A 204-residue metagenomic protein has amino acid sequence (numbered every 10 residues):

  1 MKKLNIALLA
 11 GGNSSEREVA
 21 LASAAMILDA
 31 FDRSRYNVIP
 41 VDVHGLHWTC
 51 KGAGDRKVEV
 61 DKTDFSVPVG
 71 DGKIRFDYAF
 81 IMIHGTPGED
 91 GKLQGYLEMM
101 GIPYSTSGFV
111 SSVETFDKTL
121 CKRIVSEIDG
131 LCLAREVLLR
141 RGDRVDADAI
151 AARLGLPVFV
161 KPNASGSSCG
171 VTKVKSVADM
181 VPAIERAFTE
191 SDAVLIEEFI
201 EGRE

Functional and structural regions predicted by a protein language model:
M1-V110, E114-F116, L120, I124-E127 (+1 more regions): ATP-binding N-terminal substructure of ATP-dependent carboxylate-amine bond-forming enzymes
G101-Y104, L131, P162-C169: Acidic/polar active-site rim loop that often engages polyanionic ligands
I124-C132, R186: Basic phosphate/pyrophosphate-binding loop/patch that engages nucleotide-derived ligands
V125, A151-V171, D192-G202: ATP-grasp fold ATP-binding core
L139, V171-S176: Short beta-strand-to-turn element immediately C-terminal to the catalytic PLP-Schiff-base lysine in fold type I
K175-E204: Phosphate-binding site of ATP-dependent enzymes
